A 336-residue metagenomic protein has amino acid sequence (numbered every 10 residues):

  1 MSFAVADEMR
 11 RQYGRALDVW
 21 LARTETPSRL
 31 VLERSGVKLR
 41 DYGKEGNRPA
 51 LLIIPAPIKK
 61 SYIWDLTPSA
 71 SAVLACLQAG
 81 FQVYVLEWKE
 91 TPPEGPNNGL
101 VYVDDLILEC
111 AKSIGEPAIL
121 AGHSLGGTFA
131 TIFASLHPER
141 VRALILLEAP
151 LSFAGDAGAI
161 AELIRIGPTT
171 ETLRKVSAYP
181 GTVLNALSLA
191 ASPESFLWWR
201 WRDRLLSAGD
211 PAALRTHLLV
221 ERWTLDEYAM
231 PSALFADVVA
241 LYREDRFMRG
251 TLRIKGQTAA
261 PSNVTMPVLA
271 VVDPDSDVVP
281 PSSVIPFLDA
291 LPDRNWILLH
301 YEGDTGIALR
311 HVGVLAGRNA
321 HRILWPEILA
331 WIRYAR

Functional and structural regions predicted by a protein language model:
T24-P92: Short, surface-exposed "cap/lid" segments of acyl-processing enzymes
T91-N97, V101-A118, T131: Conserved acidic catalytic loop of the alpha/beta-hydrolase fold
G115-E116, A121, F129-A233: Alpha/beta-hydrolase-fold enzymes
G122-H123, G127, D273: Conserved alpha/beta-hydrolase "nucleophile elbow" surrounding the catalytic nucleophile
L241-A260: Active-site nucleophile elbow and catalytic-triad environment of alpha/beta-hydrolase enzymes
V264, A270-V272, S276: Short beta-strand/loop motif that positions the catalytic acidic residue of the alpha/beta-hydrolase fold
M266, P280-A290: Short alpha-helix in the alpha/beta-hydrolase fold that links the catalytic acid
R294-R336: Catalytic active-site module of serine/aspartate enzymes centered on a nucleophile-bearing elbow/loop
